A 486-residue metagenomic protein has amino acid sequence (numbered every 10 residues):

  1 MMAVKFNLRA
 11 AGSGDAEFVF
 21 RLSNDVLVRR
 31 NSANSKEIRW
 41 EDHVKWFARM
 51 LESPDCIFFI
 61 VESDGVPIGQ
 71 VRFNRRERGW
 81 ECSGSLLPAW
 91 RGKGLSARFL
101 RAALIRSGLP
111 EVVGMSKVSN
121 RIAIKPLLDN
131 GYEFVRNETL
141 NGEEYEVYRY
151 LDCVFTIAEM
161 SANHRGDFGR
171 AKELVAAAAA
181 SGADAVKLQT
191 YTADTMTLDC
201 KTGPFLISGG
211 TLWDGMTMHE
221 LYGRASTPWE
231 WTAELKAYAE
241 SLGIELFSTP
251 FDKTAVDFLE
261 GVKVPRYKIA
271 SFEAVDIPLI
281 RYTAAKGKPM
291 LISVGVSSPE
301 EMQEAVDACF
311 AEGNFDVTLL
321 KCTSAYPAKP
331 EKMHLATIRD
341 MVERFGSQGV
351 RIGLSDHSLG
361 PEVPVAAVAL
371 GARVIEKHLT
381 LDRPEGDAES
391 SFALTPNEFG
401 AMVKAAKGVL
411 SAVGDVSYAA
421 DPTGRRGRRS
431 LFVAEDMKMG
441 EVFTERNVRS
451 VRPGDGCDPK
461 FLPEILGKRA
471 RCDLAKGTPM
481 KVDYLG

Functional and structural regions predicted by a protein language model:
A3-A16, L22-S23, F58, E62-V154: Acyl-donor (CoA/ACP) binding surface of acyl/acetyltransferases
S13-F20, W40, V44, A48: An amphipathic alpha-helix signature
E17, K45, R101, R281 (+1 more regions): Active-site phosphate/pyrophosphate- and oxyanion-stabilizing loops and adjacent acidic/basic residues in soluble
V26, G84-P88, M160, K321-S324: Short, histidine-centered active-site or binding-site loop motifs used for metal coordination, general acid-base
L27-K45: Conserved GNAT-fold acetyl-CoA-binding loop/helix
F47-I60: A short helix-loop-beta-strand connector motif used in the catalytic cores of GNAT acetyltransferases and, in some
R75, L151-G486: Catalytic cores and adjacent flexible loops of soluble metabolic enzymes that perform enolate/carbanion chemistry on
